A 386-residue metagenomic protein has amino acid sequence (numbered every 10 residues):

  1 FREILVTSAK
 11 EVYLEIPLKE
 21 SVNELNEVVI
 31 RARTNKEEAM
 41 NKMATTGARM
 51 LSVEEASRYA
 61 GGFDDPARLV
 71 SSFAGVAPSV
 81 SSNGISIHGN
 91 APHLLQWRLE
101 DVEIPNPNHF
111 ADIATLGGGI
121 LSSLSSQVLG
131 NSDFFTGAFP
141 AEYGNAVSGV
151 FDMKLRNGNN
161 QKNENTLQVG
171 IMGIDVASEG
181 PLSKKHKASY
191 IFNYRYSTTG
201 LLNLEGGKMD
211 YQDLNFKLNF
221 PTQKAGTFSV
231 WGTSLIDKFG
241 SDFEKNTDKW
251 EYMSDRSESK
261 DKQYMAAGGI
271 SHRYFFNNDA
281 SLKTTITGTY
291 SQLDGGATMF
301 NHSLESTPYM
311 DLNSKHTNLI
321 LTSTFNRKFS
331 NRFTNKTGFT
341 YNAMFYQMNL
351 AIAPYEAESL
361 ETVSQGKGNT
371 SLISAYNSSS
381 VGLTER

Functional and structural regions predicted by a protein language model:
T7-Y59, A67, P92, E100: Short, acidic, small-residue-rich periplasmic hinge/interaction motif at the N-terminus of Gram-negative outer-membrane
L51-S52, I113-G118, F134-F135, N159-Q161 (+5 more regions): Extracytoplasmic loops and strand-loop junctions of Gram-negative outer membrane beta-barrel proteins
S57-Y59, D64-N106, G130-N131: Extracytoplasmic beta-strand/coil segments of soluble accessory domains associated with Gram-negative outer-membrane
D65, S82, G119, L129 (+9 more regions): Transmembrane beta-barrel architecture of outer-membrane proteins
G118-T166, D175-A177: A beta-strand signature from Gram-negative outer-membrane beta-barrel systems, especially the internal plug domain
A138, L155-N157, I171-G173, L182 (+4 more regions): Transmembrane beta-strands of outer-membrane beta-barrel pores
N160-Q161, P181-Q263, L293, A297: Periplasmic-side early beta-strands and strand-to-turn transitions of outer-membrane beta-barrels
N219-D237, E258-R386: Face-selective signature of the C-terminal outer-membrane beta-barrel domain
